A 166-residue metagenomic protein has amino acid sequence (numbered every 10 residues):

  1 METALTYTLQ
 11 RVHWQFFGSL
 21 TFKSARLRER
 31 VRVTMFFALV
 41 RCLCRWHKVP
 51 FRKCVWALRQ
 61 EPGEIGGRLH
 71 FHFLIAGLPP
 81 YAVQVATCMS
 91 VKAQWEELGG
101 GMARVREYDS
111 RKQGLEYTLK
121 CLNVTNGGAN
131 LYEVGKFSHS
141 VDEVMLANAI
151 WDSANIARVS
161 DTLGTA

Functional and structural regions predicted by a protein language model:
M1-L69, G77-A166: Right-hand nucleic-acid polymerase module
